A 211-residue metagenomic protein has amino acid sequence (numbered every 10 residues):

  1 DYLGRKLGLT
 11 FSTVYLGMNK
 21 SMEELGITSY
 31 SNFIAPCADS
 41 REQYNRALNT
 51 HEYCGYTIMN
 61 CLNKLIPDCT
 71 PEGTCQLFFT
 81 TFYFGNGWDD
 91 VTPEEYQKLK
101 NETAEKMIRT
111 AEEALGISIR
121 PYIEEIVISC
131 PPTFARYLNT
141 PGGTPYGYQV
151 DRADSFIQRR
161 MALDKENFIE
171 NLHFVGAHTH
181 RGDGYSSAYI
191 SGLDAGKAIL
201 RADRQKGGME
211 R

Functional and structural regions predicted by a protein language model:
D1-T70: Mid-domain catalytic core of redox enzymes that form a hydrophobic substrate pocket/lid adjacent to a catalytic redox
L16, F79, A111, L172 (+2 more regions): Hydrophobic, well-ordered secondary-structure elements that form the walls of internal hydrophobic environments
S21-M22, E52, E72, E95-R136: Flavin-binding catalytic cores
T57-I58, I117-R181: A glycine-rich dinucleotide-binding beta-alpha-beta segment and adjacent secondary-structure elements that constitute
E72-T81, F168-E170: Short coil-to-beta-strand
G87-Y96, F174-H180, G208: Glycine- and acidic
A177-L200: A conserved FAD-binding loop/helix module that cradles the flavin
L200-R211: Active-site-proximal substrate-binding core of FAD-dependent oxidoreductases
